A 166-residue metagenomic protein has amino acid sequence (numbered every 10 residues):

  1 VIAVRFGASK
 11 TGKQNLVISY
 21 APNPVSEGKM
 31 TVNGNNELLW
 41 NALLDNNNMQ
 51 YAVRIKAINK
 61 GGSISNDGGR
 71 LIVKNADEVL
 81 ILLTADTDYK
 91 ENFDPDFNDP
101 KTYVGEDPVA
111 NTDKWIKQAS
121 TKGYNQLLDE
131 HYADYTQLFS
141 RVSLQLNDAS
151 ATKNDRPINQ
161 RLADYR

Functional and structural regions predicted by a protein language model:
V1-R166: Aromatic-residue-lined binding/catalytic grooves and analogous aromatic/hydrophobic interfacial grooves in multimeric
